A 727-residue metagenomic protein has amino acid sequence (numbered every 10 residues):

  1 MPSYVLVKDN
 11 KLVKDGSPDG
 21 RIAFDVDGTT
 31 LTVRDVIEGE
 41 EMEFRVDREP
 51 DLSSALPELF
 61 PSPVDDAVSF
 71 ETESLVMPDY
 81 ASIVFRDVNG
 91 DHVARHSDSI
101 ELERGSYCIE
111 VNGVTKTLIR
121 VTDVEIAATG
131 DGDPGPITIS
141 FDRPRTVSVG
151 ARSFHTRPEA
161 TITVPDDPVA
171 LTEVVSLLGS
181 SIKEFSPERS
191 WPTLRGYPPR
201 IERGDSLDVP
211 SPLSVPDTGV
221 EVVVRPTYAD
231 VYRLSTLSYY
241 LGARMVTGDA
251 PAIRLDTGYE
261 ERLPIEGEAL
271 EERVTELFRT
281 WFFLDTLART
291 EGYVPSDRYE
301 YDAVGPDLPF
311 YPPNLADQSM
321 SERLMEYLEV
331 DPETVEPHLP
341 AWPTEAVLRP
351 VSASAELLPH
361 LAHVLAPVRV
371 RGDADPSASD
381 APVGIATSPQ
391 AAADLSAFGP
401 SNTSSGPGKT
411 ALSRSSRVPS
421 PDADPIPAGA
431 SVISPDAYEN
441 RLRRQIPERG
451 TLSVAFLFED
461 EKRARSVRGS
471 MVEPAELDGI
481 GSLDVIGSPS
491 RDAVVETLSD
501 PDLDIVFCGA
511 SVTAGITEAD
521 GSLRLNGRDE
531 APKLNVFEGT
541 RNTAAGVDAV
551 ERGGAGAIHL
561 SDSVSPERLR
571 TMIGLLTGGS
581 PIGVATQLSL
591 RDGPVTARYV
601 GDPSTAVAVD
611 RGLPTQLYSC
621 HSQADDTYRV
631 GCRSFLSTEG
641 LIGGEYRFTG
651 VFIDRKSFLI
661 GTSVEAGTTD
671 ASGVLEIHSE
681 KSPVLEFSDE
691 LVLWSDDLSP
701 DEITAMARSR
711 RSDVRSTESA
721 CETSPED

Functional and structural regions predicted by a protein language model:
M1-V26, L365-D422, G546, V550 (+2 more regions): Secretory targeting signatures
P2, D19-A23, G28-M77, S82 (+4 more regions): Active-site-proximal C-terminal subdomain of hydrolase catalytic domains
Y4-D15, R21-A23, G28-D35, I83-F85 (+2 more regions): Short polybasic amphipathic segments
D9, G16-R21, D27-T29, D131-V223 (+1 more regions): Acidic, contiguous N-terminal accessory segments
E43-R45, L52-V111, L118, A127-G130 (+1 more regions): Long, folded non-catalytic interaction modules
T146, A151-P192, E271-R414: Mixed-charge (acidic/basic) macromolecular-recognition segments
P337-I505: A domain-level signal for caspase-like cysteine endopeptidase catalytic cores and their zymogen-processing architecture
L457-K462, S470-D548, R710, E718-E726: Catalytic-core segments of thiol-dependent peptidases
